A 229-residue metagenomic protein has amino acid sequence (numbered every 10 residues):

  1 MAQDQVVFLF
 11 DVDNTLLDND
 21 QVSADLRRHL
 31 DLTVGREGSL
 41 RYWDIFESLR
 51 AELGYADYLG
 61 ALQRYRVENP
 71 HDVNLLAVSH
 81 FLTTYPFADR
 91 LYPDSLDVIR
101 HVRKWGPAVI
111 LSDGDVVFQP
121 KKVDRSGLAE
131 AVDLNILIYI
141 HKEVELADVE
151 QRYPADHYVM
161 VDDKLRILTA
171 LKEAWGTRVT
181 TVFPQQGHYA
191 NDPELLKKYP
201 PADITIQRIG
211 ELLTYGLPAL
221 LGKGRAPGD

Functional and structural regions predicted by a protein language model:
M1-D4, D124-M160, K164-D229: Asp-based, Mg2+/Mn2+-dependent phosphohydrolase catalytic module
M1-D44, V67-E68: Active-site neighborhood of HAD-like aspartate-dependent phosphohydrolases
D11-V12, L111, V161, P184: Short hydrophobic segments within beta-strands
T15, V22, V116-V117, R166 (+1 more regions): Conserved Rossmann-like nucleotide-cofactor binding loop
V22, T33-E37, F46-T84, H101: A metal-dependent, Asp-based hydrolase signature
A24, R28, L59, V116-P120: Short, surface-exposed alpha-helical segments at coil->helix boundaries
G60, H80-I110, E143: Short, acidic loop-to-helix structural element flanking the phosphoryl-transfer center in phosphate-processing enzymes
I99-V109, D113-L137: Substrate-recognition/cap helix-loop segment adjacent to the acidic, metal-dependent catalytic center of Asp-based
